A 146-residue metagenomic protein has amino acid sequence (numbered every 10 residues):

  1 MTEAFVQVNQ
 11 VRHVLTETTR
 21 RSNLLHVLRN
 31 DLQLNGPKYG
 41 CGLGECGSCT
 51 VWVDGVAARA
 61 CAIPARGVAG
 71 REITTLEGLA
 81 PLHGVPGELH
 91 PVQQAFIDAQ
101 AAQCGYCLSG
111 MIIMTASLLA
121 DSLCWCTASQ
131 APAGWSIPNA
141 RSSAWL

Functional and structural regions predicted by a protein language model:
M1-L146: Signature of N-terminal electron-transfer/Fe-S-associated modules in redox systems
